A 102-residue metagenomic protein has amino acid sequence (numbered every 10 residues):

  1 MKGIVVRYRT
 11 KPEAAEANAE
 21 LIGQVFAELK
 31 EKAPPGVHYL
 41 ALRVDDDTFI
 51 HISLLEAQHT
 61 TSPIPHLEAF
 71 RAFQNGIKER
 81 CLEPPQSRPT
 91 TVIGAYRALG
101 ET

Functional and structural regions predicted by a protein language model:
K2-R9, I50-I52: Active-site-flanking beta-strand signature of metal-NTP-handling nucleotidyl enzymes and homologous cyclase-like
G3, H38-Y39: Short hydrophobic/aromatic beta-strand element in the GNAT-like acyltransferase core that lines or flanks the acyl-donor
R9-E20: Short, surface-exposed ligand-recognition loops at beta-strand->loop->(often short) alpha-helix junctions that present
P12, D47, A57-H59: Feature marks short, surface-exposed loop/turn motifs that line or immediately flank catalytic pockets and channel
Q24, E28-H38, L54-P89: An amphipathic, aromatic/His-enriched active-site/gating alpha helix that lines ligand/cofactor pockets
A41-D46: A short beta-turn/loop motif at secondary-structure boundaries
T90-T102: Short, low-order "capping/linker" segments at domain edges
